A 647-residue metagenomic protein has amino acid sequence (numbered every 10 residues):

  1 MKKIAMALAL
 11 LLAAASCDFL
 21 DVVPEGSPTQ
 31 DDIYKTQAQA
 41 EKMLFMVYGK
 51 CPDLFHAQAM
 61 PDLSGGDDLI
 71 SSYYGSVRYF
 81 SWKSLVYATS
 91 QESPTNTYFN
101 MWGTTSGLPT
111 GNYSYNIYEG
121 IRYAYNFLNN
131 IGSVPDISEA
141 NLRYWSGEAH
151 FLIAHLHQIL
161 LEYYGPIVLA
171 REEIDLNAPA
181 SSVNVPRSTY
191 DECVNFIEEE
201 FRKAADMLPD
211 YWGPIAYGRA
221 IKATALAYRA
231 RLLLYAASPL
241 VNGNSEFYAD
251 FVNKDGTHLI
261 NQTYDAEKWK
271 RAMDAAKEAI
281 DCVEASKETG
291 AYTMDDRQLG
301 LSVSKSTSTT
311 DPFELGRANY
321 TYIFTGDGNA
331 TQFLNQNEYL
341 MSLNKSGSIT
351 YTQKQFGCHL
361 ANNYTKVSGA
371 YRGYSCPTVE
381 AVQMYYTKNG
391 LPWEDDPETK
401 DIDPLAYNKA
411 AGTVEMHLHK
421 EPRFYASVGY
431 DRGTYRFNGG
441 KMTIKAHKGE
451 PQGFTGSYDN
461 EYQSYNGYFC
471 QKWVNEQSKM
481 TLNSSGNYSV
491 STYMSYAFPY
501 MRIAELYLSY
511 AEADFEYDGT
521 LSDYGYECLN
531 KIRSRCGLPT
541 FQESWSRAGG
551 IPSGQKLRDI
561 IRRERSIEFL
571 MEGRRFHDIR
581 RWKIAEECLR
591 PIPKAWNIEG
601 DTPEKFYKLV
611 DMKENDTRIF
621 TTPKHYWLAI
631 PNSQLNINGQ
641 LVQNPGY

Functional and structural regions predicted by a protein language model:
M1-G26: Bacterial Sec-dependent N-terminal signal peptides
S16-C17, I117, F196-E198, L234 (+9 more regions): Long, intrinsically disordered, low-complexity segments
C17-I70, T399, E415-L418, P631-Y647: Membrane-proximal, proline-rich intrinsically disordered regions
D31, Q58-R78, E173, L208-T224 (+4 more regions): Short, surface-exposed recognition loops and adjoining beta-strand edges that mediate ligand/DNA contacts, enriched
E41-F55, A59, W82-Y164, A180-Y217 (+7 more regions): Conserved, well-structured interaction surfaces
P94, Y98, I349-H359, G369 (+3 more regions): Flexible, polar/acidic helix-loop-strand segments at domain edges
A154, R229-A230, S495-P539: Extended amphipathic alpha-helical segments enriched in small hydrophobics
L161-E162, V168, L232-N244, E516-G519: Short coil/turn linking the two alpha-helices of tandem helical-hairpin repeats
